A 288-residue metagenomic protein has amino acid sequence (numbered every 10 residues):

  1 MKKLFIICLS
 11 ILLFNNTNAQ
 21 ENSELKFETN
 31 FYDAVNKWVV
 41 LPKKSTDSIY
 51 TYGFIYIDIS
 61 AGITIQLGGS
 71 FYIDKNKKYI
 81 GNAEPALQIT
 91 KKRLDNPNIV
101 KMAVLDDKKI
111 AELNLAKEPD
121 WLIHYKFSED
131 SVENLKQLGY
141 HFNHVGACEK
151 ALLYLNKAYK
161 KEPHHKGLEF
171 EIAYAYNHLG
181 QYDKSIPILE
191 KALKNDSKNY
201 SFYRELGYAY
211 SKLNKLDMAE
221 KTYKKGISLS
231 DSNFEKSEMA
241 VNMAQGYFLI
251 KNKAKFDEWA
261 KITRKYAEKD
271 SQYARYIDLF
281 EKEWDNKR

Functional and structural regions predicted by a protein language model:
E24-L135, Y140, V145-Y154: Long, contiguous interaction/recruitment modules in multidomain scaffold/adaptor proteins
E129, P163, S197, D231-F234 (+1 more regions): Short coil turns that delineate tetratricopeptide repeat
E133, G167, Y200-S201, E235-E238 (+1 more regions): Start-of-helix register in tetratricopeptide repeats
Q137, E171, E205, M239-N242 (+2 more regions): Canonical tetratricopeptide repeat
K157-A158, K191-A192, G226, T263: Canonical positions in the second alpha-helix
